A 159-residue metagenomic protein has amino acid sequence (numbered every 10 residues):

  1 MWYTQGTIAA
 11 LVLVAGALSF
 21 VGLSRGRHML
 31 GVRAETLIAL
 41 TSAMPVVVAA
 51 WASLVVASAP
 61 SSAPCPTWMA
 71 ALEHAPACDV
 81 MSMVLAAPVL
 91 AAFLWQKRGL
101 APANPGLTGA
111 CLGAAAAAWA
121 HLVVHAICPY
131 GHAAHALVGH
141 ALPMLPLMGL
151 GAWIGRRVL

Functional and structural regions predicted by a protein language model:
M1-A70: Selected alpha-helical membrane-embedding segments in polytopic membrane proteins
W2-G6, A34, C65-A77, L107 (+1 more regions): Non-cytosolic membrane-interface motifs at loop->transmembrane helix junctions
L18-L30, A92-A101, G155-R156: C-terminal ends of transmembrane helices
A49-A59, W119-G131: Hydrophobic alpha-helical transmembrane segments in multi-pass integral membrane proteins
A50-L107: Membrane-proximal helix-loop-helix units in multi-pass membrane proteins
A86, L107-V124: Hydrophobic alpha-helical membrane segments
Y130-L159: Long hydrophobic alpha-helical segments typical of transmembrane helices together with their membrane-interfacial
